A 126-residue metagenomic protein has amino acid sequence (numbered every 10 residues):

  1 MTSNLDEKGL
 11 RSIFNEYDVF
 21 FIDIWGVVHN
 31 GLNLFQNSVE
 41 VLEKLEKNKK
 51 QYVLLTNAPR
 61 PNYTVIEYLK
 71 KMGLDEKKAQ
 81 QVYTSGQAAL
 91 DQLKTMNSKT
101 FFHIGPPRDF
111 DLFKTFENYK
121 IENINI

Functional and structural regions predicted by a protein language model:
M1-I126: HAD-like aspartate-dependent phosphatase fold
